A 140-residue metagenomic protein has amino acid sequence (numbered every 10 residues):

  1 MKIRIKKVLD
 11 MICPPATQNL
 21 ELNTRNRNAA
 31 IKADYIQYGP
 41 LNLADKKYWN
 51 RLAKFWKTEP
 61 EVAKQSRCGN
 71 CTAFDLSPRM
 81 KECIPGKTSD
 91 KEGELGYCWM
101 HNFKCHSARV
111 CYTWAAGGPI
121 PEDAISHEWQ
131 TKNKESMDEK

Functional and structural regions predicted by a protein language model:
I3-K140: Cysteine-centered metal-binding/redox modules
